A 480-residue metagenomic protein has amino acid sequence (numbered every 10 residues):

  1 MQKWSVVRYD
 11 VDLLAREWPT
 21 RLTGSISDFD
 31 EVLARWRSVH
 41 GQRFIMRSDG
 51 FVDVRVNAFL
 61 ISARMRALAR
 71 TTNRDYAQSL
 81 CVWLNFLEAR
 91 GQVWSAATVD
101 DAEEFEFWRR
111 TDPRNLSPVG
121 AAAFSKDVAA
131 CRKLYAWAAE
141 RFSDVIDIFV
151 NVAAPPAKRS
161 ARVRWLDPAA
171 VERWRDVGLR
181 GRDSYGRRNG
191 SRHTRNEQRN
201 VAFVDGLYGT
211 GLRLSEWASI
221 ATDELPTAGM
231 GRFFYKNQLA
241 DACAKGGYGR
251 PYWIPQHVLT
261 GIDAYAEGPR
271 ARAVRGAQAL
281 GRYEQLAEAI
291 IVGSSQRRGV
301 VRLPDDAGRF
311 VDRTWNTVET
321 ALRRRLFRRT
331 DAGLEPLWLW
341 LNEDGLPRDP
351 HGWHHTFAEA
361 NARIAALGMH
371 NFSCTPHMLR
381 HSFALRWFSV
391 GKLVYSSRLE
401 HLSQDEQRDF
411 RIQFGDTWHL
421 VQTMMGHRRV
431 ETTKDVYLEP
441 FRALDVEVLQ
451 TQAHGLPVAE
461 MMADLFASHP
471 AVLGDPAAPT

Functional and structural regions predicted by a protein language model:
Q2-W4, L444-T480: C-terminal secondary-structure termini that scaffold catalytic or DNA-interacting sites
V56-T72, L80-A161, S184, G190: N-terminal core-binding DNA-recognition domain of tyrosine recombinases/integrases
Y76, F203-V204, G211, S215-I220 (+1 more regions): Alpha-helix N-cap/helix-start motif at helix boundaries, enriched for small hydrophobics
D144-S184, C243-G247, E343-L346: Flexible interdomain linker/hinge and immediately adjacent N-terminus of the catalytic tyrosine-recombinase domain
V177-L214, G415: Basic, Lys/Arg- and aromatic-enriched nucleic-acid-binding interface segment
S219-R329: Conserved tyrosine-mediated DNA breakage-rejoining catalytic core shared by Y-recombinases
Q238-D241, T375, L399-F441, E447-T451: Short functional hotspots where side chains directly engage DNA or cofactors
H354-T423: Short, basic (Lys/Arg/His-rich) helix/loop patches that form interaction surfaces in the mid-to-C-terminal regions
